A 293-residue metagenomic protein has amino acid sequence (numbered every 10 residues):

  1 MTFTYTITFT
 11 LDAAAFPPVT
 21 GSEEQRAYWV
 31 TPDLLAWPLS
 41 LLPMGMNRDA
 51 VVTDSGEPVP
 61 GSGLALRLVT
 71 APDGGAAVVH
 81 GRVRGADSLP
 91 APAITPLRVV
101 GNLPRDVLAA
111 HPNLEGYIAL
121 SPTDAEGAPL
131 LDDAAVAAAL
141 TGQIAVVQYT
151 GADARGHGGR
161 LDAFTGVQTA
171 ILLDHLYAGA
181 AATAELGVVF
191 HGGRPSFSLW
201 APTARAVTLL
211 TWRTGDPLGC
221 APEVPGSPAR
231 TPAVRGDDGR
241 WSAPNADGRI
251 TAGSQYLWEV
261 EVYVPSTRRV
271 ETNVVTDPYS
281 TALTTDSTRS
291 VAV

Functional and structural regions predicted by a protein language model:
T4-Q25, E57, P72-D73, D87 (+4 more regions): The feature marks proteins involved in alpha-glucan
A27-R48: Short, surface-exposed binding/anchoring microloops in extracellular/periplasmic proteins
D33-L35, G193-S198: Structural beta-strand segments of beta-rich domains
S40-N47, E57-G61, W200-V207: Short proline/glycine-enriched turn/loop motifs at strand-loop junctions of beta-rich domains
V51, L64-T70, A206-R213: Change to "...patches in solvent-exposed regions of secreted, membrane-anchored, or virion-exposed structural
E57-T70, A77-L103, L108: Extracellular or exported targeting regions of proteins
L199, T203-T231: Beta-strand-rich binding/interaction modules
P232-G236: Short beta-strand segments within Ig-like beta-sandwich modules, predominantly Fibronectin type-III
